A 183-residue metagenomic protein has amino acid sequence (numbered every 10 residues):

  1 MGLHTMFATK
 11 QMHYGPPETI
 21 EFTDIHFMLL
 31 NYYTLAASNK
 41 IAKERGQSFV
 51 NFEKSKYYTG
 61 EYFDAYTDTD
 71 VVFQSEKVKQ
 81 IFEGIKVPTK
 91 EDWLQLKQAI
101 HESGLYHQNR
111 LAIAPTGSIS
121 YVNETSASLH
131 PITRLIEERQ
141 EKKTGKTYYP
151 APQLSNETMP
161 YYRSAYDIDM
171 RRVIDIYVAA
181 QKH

Functional and structural regions predicted by a protein language model:
M1-H183: Long, C-terminal-biased catalytic regions of enzyme "large/alpha" subunits
